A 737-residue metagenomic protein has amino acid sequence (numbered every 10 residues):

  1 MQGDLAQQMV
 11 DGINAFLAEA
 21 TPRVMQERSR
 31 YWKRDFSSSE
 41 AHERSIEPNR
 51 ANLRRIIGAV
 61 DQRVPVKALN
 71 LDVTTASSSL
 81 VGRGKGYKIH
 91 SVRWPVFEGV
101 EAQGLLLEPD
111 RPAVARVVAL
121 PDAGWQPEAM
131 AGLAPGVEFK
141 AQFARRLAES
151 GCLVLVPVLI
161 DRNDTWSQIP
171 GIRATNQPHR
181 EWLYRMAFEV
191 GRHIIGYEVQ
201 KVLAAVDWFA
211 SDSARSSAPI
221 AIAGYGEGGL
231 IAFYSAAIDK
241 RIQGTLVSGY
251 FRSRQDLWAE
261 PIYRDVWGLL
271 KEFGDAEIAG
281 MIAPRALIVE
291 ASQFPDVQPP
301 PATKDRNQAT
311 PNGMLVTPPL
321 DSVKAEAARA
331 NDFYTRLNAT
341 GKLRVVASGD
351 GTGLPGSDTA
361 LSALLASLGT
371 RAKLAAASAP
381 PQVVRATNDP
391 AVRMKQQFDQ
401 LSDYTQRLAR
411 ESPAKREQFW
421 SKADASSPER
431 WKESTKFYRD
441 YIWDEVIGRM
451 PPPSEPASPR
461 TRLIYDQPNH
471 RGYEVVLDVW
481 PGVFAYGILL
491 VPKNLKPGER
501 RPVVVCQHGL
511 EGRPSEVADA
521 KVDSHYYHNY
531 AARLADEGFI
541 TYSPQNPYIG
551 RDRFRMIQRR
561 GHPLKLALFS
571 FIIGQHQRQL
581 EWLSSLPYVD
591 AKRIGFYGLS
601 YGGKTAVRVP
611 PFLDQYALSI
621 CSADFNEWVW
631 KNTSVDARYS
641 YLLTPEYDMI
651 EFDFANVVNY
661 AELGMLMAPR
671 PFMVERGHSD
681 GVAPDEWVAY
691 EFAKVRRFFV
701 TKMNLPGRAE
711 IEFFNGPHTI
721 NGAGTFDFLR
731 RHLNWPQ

Functional and structural regions predicted by a protein language model:
M1-A102, P112, R185-Y197, L203 (+7 more regions): Alpha/beta-hydrolase-fold serine-hydrolase catalytic core, especially in secreted/extracellular enzymes
L107, L120-P121, P157, A223-G226 (+15 more regions): Generic beta-strand/beta-sheet core signal
P112-D212, S217, Y225, Y250-R264 (+2 more regions): Cap/lid segment of the alpha/beta-hydrolase catalytic domain
V114-R116, S150-L153, S217-P219, K240-G244 (+8 more regions): Loop/turn elements at helix/coil->beta-strand transitions in domains of secreted/extracellular proteins
M130-E138, R173-P178, E189-Q200, A223 (+11 more regions): Alpha-helix capping and helix-loop boundary segments enriched in small/acidic/polar residues
R145, F233-Y234, G280, K436 (+3 more regions): Alpha-helical segments flanking ligand/cofactor-binding loops in enzyme cores
D161-R162, R252-S253, F294-P295, Y548-I549 (+3 more regions): Residue-level marker for beta-strand->alpha-helix junctions and adjacent short loops that shape enzyme
Q200, A204-M281, R578-A655: Primarily recognizes the serine-hydrolase "nucleophile elbow" in alpha/beta-hydrolase and SGNH/GDSL folds
